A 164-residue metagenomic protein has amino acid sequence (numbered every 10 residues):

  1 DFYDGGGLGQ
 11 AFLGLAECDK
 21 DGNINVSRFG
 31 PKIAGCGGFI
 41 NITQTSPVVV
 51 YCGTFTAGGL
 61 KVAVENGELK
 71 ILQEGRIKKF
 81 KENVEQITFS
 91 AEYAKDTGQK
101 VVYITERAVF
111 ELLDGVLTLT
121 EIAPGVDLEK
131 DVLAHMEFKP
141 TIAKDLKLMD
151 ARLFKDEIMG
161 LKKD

Functional and structural regions predicted by a protein language model:
D1-I158: Conserved phosphate- and dinucleotide-binding cores of soluble alpha/beta proteins, encompassing both enzyme active
M159-D164: Long, compositionally biased
